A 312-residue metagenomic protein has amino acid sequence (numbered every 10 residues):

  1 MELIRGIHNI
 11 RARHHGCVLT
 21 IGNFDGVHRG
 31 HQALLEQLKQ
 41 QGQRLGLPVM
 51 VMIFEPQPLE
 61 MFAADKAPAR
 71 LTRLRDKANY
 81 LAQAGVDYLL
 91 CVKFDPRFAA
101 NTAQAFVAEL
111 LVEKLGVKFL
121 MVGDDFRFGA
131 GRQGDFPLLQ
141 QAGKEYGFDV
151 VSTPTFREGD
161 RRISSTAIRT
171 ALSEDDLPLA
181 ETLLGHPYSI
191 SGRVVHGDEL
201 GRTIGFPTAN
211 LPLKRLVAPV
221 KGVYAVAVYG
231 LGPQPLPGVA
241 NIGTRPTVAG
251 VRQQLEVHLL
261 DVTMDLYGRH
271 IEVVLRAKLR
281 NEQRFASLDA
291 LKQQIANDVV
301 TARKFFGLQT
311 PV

Functional and structural regions predicted by a protein language model:
E2, D87-L90, D149-V151, E272: Conserved beta-strand segments of alpha/beta enzyme cores
E2-N9, A69, L90: Short acidic-hydrophobic, aromatic-tinged amphipathic segments that line or gate anion-handling sites
I10-R73: N-terminal catalytic cores of NTP/NDP-binding nucleotidyl/phosphoryl-transfer enzymes
H28, L81, L120, A180 (+2 more regions): Residue-level signal for inorganic ion chemistry
E60-D124, F128-Y146: N-terminal Rossmann-like or analogous alpha/beta NTP/dinucleotide-binding catalytic cores that position adenine
Q141-G243: Glycine-rich, Lys/Arg-enriched anion-binding loops that position phosphate/diphosphate groups for phosphoryl
G197-V312: Phosphate/ribose-recognition catalytic cores of enzymes acting on nucleotide-derived substrates
